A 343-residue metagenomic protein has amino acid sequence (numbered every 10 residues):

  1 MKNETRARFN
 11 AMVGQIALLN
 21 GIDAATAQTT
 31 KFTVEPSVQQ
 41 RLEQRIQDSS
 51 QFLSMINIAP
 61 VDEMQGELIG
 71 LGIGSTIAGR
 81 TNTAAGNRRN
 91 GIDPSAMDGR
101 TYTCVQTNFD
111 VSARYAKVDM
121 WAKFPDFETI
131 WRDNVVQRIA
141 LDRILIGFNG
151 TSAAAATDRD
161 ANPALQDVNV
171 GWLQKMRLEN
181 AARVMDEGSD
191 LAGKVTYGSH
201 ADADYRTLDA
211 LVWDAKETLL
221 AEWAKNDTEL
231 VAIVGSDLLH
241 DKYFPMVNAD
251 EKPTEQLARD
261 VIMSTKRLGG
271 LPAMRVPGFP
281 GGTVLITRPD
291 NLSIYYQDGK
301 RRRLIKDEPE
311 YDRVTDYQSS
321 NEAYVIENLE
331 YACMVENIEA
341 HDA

Functional and structural regions predicted by a protein language model:
K2-G14, D23, Q28-S49, D167-K194 (+3 more regions): Sequence/fold signature of self-assembling virion shell proteins
Q28-S112, L165-Q174: Assembly/oligomerization interface modules of large self-assembling protein complexes
G99, N108, R132, D227-E229: Extracellular structured ligand-interaction cores
T103, A224-N226: Solvent-exposed loop and beta-edge segments used for protein-protein assembly and interaction
A113-Y115, S236: Short, structured patches in soluble enzyme cores that scaffold and shape functional sites
Y115-L211: Alpha-helical scaffold segments that mediate packing/assembly in large oligomeric complexes
G147-S152, N226-G235: Short coil/turn segments at secondary-structure boundaries
K216-A224: Short, basic/hydrophobic alpha-helical segments
